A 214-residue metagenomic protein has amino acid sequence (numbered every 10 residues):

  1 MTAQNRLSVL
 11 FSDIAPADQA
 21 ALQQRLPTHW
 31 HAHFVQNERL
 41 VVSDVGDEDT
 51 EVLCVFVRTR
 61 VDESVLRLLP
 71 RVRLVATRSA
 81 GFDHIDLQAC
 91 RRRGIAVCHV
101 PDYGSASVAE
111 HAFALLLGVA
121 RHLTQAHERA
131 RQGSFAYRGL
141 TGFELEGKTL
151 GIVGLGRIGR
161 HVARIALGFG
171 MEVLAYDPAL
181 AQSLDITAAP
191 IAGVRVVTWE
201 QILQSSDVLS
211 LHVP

Functional and structural regions predicted by a protein language model:
T2-V97, Q204: An N-terminal-biased, well-structured beta-alpha scaffold segment characteristic of Rossmann-like dinucleotide-binding
Q19, V42, H84-I85, S107 (+3 more regions): Generic structural signal for helix capping and beta-alpha/helix-loop junctions
A32-R39, V55-R58, R129-R138, A189-V196: Short gly/ser/thr-rich secondary-structure transition/capping motifs
R93, P101-T149, H161-R164, G168 (+1 more regions): Phosphate-binding beta-alpha-beta segment of Rossmann-like dinucleotide-binding domains, i.e., the NAD(P)
R138-P214: Rossmann-like dinucleotide/phosphate-binding beta-alpha-beta segment
